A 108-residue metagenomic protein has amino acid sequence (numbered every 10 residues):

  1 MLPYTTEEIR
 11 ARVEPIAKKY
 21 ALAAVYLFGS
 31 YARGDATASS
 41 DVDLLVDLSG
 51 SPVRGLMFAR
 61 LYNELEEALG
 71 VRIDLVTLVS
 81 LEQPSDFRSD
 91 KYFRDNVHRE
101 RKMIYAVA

Functional and structural regions predicted by a protein language model:
M1-A23, R33-G34, A38, S51-A108: Catalytic core of pol beta-like nucleotidyltransferases
S30: P-loop (Walker A) phosphate-binding loop of NTP-binding proteins
S40-V42: Short, conserved active-site loops that position catalytic residues or coordinate cofactors/metal ions across diverse
L45-D47: Short hydrophobic/aromatic beta-strand micro-patches that form the beta-sheet surface supporting nucleotide- or nucleic
